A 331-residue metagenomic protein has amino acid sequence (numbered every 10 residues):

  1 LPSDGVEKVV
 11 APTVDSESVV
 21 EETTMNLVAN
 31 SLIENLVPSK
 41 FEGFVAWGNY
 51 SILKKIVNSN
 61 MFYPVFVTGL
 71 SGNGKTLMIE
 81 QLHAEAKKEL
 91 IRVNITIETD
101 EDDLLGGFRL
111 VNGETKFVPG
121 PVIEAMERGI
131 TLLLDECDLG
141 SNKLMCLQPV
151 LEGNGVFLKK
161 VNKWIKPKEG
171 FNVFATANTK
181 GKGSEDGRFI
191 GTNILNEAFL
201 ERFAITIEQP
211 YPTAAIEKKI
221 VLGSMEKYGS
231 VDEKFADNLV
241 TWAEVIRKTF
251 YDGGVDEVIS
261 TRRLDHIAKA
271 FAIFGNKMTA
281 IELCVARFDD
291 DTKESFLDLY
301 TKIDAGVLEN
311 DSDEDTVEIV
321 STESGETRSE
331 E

Functional and structural regions predicted by a protein language model:
L1-E330: C-terminal regulatory/interaction module of P-loop NTP-utilizing enzymes
